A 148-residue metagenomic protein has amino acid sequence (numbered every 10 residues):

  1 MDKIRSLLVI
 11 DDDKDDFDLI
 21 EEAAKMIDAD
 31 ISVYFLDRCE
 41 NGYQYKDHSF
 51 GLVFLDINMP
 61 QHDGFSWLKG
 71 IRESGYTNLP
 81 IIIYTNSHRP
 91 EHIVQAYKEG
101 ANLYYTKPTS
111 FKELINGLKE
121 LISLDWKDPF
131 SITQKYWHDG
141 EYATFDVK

Functional and structural regions predicted by a protein language model:
I4-A24, V53: Conserved acidic segment of CheY-like receiver
D11, L55-I57, T85: Active-site residues of response regulator receiver
Y34-L52: Acidic, metal-coordinating helix/loop segments flanking the phosphotransfer/catalytic sites of two-component signaling
P60, S74, R89: The feature encodes the CheY-like receiver
D63-T77: Short amphipathic alpha-helix used as the core "switch/output" element in two-component signaling
S66, H88-L103: Alpha4 helix (beta4-alpha4-beta5 surface) of REC/receiver domains from two-component response regulators
T109-L118, F130: C-terminal output helix
S123-K148: CheY-like receiver
